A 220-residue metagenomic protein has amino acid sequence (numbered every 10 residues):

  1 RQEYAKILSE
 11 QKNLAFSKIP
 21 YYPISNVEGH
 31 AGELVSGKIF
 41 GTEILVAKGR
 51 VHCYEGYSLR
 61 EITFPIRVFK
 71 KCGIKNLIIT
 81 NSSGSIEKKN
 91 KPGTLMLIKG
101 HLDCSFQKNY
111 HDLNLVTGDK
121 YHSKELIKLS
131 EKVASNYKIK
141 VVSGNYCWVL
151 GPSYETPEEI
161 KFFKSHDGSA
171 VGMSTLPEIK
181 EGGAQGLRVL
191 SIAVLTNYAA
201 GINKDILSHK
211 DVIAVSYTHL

Functional and structural regions predicted by a protein language model:
R1-G118: Metabolite-binding pocket within alpha/beta catalytic cores that recognizes anionic/polar moieties
V46-K48, L77-N81, L97, V141-C147 (+2 more regions): General beta-strand structural signal in soluble alpha/beta enzymes
K70-K71, K164, G183: Non-catalytic positions within long, well-ordered alpha-helices that form the structural scaffold/packing of enzyme
K75, S169, R188: Short acidic/polar active-site loop segments enriched in Thr and Asp
Y110-V149: Metal-dependent peptidase/peptidase-like ectodomains
Y137-S169: Active-site/ligand-binding-proximal alpha/beta "capping" segment
M173-D211: Zn-dependent metallopeptidase/amidohydrolase metal-coordination segment
T218-H219: Conserved small/polar residues in nucleotide/adenosyl-binding loops
